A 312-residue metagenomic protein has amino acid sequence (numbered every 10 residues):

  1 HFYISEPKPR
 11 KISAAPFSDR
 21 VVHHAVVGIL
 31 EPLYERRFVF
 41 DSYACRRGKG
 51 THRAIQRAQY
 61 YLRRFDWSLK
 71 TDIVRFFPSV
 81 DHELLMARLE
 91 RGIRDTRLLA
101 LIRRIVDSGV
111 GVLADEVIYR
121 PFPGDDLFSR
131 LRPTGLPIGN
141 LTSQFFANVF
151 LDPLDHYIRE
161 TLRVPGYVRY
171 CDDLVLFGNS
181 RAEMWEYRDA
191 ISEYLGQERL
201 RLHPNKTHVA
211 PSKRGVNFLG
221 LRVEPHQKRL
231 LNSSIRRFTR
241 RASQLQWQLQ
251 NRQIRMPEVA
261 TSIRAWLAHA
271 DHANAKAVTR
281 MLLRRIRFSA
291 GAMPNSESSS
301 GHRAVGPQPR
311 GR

Functional and structural regions predicted by a protein language model:
H1-C45: Active-site substrate-recognition loop segments, prototypically the cytochrome P450 B′-helix/B-C loop
Y3-S5, R36-R37, W67, D81-H82 (+4 more regions): Short acidic (Asp/Glu) and glycine-rich catalytic loops that position anionic groups and cofactors
K11-S13, I55-Q59: Catalytic micro-motifs at enzyme active sites that drive phosphoryl/nucleotidyl and oxygen chemistry
S13-R20, I93, R97, Q253-A260: Structural motif
V21, A25-I29, R57, R88 (+1 more regions): Generic beta-strand or strand-like secondary-structure segments
F40-D41, Y60-C171, V175-I191, E198 (+2 more regions): Conserved polymerase palm-domain catalytic core
R46-A54: Active-site beta-loop-alpha junctions of metal-dependent nucleic acid enzymes, especially the RNase H-like/DDE
L127, L131-R132, A182-E186, L202-R303 (+1 more regions): Right-hand nucleic-acid polymerase module
